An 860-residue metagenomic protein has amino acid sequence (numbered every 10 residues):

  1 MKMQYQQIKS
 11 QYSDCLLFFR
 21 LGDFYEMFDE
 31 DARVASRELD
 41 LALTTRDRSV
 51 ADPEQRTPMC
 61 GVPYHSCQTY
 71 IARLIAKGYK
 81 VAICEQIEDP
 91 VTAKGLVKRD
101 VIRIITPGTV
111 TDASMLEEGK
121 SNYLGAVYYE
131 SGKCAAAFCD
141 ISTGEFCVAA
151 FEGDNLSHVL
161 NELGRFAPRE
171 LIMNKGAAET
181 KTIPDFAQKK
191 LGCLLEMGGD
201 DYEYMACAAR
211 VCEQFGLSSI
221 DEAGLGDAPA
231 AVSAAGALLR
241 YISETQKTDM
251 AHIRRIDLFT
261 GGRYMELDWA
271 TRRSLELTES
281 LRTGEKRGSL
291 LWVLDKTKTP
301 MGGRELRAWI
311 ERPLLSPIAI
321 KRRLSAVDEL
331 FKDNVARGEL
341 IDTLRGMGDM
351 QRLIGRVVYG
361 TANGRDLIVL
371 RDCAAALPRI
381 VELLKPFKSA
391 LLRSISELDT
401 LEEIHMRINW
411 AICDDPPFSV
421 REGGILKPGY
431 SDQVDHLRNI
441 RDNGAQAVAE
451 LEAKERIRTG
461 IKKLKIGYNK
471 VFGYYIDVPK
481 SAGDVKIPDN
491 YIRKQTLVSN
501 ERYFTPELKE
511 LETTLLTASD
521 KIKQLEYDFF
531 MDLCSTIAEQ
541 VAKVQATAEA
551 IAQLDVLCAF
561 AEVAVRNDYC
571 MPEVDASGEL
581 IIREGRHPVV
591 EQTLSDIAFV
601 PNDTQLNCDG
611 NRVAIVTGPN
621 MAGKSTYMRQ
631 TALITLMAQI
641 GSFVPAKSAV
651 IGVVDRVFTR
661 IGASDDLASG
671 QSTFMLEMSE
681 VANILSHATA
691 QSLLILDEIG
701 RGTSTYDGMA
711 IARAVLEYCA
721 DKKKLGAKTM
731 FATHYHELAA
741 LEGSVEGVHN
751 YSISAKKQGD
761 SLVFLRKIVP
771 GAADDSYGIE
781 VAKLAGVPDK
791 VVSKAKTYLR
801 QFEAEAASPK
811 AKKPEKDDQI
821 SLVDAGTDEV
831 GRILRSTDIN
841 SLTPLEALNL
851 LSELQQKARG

Functional and structural regions predicted by a protein language model:
M1-E329, G338, R345-V358, A362-A453 (+1 more regions): Charged catalytic and DNA/RNA-contacting regions of genome-maintenance and nucleic-acid-processing enzymes
M3-Q7, D14, C534, A552 (+3 more regions): Conserved phosphate-binding elements of NTP-dependent enzyme cores
D29, A228, K298, R307-W309 (+8 more regions): ATPase nucleotide-binding head domains, primarily ABC-like/P-loop NTPase cores
K321, P378, R438-R441, A445 (+7 more regions): Alpha-helical coiled-coil heptad-repeat register
Y359, N363, A376, R393 (+3 more regions): Charged, surface-exposed helical/loop "interaction arms" that form contiguous linear patches used for dimerization
N363, E853, K857-R859: Short, small/acidic-rich helices and loops at N termini and domain boundaries of DNA replication/processing enzymes
L497-S535: Extended, charged coiled-coil "arm/hinge" scaffolds of SMC/Rad50-like chromosome-maintenance ATPases and other large
